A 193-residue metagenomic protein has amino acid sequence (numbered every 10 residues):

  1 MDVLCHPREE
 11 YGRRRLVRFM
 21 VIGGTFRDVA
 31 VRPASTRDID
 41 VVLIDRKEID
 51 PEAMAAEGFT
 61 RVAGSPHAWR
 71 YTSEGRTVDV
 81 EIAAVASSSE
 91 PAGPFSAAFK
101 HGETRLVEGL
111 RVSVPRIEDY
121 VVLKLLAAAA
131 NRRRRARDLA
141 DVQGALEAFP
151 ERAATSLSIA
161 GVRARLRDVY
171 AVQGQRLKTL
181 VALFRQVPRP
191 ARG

Functional and structural regions predicted by a protein language model:
M1-G193: Compositionally biased terminal segments of proteins
